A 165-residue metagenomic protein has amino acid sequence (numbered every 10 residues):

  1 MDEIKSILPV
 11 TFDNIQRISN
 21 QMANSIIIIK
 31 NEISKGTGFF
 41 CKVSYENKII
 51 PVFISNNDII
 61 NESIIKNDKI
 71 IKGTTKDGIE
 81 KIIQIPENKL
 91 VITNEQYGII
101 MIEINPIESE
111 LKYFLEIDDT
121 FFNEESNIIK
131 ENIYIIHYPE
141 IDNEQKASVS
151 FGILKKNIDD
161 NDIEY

Functional and structural regions predicted by a protein language model:
M1-V43, S63-I64, Y97-I100: N-terminal activation segment of mature serine protease catalytic domains
A23, K30-K35, I50, N57 (+1 more regions): Serine endopeptidase catalytic core focused on the charge-relay Asp
V43-E46, E140: Short polar/acidic secondary-structure junctions
